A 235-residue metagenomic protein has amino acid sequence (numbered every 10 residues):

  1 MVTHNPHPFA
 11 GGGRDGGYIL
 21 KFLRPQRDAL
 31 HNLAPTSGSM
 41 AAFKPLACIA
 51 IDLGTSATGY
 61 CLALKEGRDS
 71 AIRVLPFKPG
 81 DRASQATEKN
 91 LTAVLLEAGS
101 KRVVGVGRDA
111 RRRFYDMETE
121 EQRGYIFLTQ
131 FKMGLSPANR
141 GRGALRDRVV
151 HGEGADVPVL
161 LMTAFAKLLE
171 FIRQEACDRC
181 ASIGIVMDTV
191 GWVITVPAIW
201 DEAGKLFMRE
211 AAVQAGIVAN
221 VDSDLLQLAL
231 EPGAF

Functional and structural regions predicted by a protein language model:
H4-H7, Y18, H31-N32: Intrinsic-disorder-associated, low-complexity terminal segments enriched in Asp/Asn/His/Tyr and depleted of Lys/Arg
G11-G12: Glycine-biased, low-complexity coil/linker segments
F22-L46, D222-F235: Conserved phosphate-binding catalytic cores of ATP/NTP-utilizing and phosphoryl-transfer enzymes
A41-D69: Gly/Thr-rich phosphate-binding beta-strand-loop-beta motif of the actin/hexokinase/Hsp70
F43-K44, A181-T189, A219-S223: Short helix-terminating capping/connector loops at secondary-structure junctions
I49-I51, T189-P197, L226-L230: Extended hydrophobic secondary-structure segments that form protein cores and membrane-embedded regions
G67-R68, A215-D222: Secondary-structure transition/capping motifs at alpha-helix termini and the adjoining loop/turn into the next element
R73-A198, E202-V213: Phosphate-binding loop and its immediate beta->loop->alpha context in nucleotide/phosphate-handling enzymes
